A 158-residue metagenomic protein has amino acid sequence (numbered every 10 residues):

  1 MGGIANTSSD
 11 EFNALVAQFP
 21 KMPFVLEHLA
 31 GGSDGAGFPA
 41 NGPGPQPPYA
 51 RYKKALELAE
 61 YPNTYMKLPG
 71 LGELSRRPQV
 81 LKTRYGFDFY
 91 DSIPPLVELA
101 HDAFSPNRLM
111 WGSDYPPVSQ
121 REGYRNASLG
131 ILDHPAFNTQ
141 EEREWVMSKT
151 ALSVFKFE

Functional and structural regions predicted by a protein language model:
M1-M110, R121: Catalytic pocket-lining loop regions of alpha/beta-barrel enzymes, especially the amidohydrolase/enolase/GH5 lineages
E27, L81, Y115, V146 (+1 more regions): Residue-level detector of alpha-helical recognition elements and their boundaries
H28, M66, D114, R143 (+1 more regions): Conserved, mostly hydrophobic/aromatic
E57, G70-E73, D114, W145 (+1 more regions): Residue-level preference for alpha-helix termini and adjacent loops
N63-Y65, Y115, A127: Bulky hydrophobic/aromatic packing residues
E98-L99, A103-M110, S119-E158: Mid-to-C-terminal alpha-helical segments outside catalytic/metal-binding sites
